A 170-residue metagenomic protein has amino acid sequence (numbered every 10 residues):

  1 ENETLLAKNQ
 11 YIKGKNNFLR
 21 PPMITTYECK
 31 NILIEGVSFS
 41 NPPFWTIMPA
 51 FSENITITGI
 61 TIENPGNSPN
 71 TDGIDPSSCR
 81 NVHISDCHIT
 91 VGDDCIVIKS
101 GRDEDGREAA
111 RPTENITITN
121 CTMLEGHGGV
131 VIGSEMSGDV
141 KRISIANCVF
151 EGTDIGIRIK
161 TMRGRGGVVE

Functional and structural regions predicted by a protein language model:
E1-E170: Extracellular/periplasmic carbohydrate-active domains that bind, remodel, or depolymerize complex polysaccharides
